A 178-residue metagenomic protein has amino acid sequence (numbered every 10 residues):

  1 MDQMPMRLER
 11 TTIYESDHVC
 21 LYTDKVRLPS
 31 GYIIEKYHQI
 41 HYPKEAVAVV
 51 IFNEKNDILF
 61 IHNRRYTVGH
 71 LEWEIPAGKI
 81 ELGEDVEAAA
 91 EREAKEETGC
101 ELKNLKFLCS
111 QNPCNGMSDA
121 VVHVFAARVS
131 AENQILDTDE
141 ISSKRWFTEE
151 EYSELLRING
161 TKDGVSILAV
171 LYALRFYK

Functional and structural regions predicted by a protein language model:
M1-T11: N-terminal positively charged helical leader segments and presequences
E9-A48, E54: Acidic, metal-coordinating catalytic segment for phosphate/diphosphate chemistry, firing primarily on the Nudix
S16, T67, N115-M117: Short glycine/serine/proline-enriched coil/turn segments at secondary-structure junctions
L21-T23, K36, I61, I75 (+3 more regions): Hydrophobic residues on conserved beta-strands that form the core of alpha/beta folds
H38, Y42-H70, E74: A glycine-rich, hydrophobic loop/mini-helix early in the fold
E45-A48, N53, K79-G164: Unchanged
A173-K178: Short helix-capping/linker segments at secondary-structure and domain boundaries
